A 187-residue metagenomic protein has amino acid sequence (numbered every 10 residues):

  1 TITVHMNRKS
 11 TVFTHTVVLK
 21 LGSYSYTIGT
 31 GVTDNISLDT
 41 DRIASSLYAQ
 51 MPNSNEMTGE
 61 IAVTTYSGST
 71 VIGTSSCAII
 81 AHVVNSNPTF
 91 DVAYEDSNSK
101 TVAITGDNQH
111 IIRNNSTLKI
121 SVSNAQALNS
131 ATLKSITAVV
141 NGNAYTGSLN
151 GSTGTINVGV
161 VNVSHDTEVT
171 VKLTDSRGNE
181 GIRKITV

Functional and structural regions predicted by a protein language model:
T1, V84-R113: Short, compositionally biased P/S/T/A/G/V-rich stretches that sit at domain boundaries
V4-S10, I120-N129: Acidic, Ser/Thr
F13-H15, A131-I136: Solvent-exposed loop segments of extracellular immunoglobulin-like
V18-A44, V139-T155: Solvent-exposed serine/threonine-rich low-complexity stretches and specific carbohydrate-binding patches
R42-T58, N157-D166: Surface-exposed, short loops/turns at beta-strand junctions within beta-sandwich domains
G59-I61, V169-V171: Hydrophobic beta-strand segments within extracellular beta-sandwich modules
V63-T65, L173-D175: Conserved structural position at the C-terminal beta-strand of extracellular beta-sandwich adhesion modules
T70-H82, N179-V187: Edge beta-strands of extracellular beta-sandwich domains
